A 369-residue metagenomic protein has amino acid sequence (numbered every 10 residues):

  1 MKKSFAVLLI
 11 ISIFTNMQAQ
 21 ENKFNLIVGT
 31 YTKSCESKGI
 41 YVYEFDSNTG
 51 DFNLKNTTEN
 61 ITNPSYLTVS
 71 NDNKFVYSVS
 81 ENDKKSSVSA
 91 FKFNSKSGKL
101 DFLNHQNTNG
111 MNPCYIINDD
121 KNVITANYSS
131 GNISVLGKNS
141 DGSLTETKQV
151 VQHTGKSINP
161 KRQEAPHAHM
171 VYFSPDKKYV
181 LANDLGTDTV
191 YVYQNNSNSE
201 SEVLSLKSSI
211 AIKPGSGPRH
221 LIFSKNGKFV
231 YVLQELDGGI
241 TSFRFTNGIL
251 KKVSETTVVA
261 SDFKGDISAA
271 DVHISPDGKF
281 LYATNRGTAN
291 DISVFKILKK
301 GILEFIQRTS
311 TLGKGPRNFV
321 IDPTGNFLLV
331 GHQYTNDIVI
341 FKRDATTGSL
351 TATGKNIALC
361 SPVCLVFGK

Functional and structural regions predicted by a protein language model:
M1-F24: Bacterial Sec-dependent N-terminal signal peptides
Y31-K33, E81-D83, Y128-S130, K138 (+7 more regions): Short loop/turn segments immediately following the C-termini of beta-strands
E36, I61-N71, N109-D120, T154-K177 (+4 more regions): Beta-rich, blade/repeat-based domains predominating in secreted/periplasmic proteins but also intracellular
E44-G50, F91-G98, L136-T145, Y193-E202 (+3 more regions): Short loop/turn segments immediately following beta-strands, especially the blade-tip and inter-blade linker loops
N53-E59, D101-N107, G155-R162, S205-A211 (+3 more regions): A short beta-strand motif characteristic of beta-propeller blades
G98-M170: Asp-box/WD-like beta-propeller blade repeats and closely related beta-sheet repeat scaffolds
S268-I302, I306-V330: Loop/turn-rich, solvent-exposed surfaces of beta-rich toroidal or solenoidal domains
